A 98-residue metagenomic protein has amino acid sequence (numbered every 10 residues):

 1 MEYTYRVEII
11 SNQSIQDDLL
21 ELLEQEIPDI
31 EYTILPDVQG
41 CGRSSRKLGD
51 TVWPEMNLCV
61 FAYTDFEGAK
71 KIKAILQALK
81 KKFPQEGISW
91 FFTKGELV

Functional and structural regions predicted by a protein language model:
M1-V98: Positively charged, small/polar-rich N-terminal and surface patches that mediate targeting and assembly and bind
